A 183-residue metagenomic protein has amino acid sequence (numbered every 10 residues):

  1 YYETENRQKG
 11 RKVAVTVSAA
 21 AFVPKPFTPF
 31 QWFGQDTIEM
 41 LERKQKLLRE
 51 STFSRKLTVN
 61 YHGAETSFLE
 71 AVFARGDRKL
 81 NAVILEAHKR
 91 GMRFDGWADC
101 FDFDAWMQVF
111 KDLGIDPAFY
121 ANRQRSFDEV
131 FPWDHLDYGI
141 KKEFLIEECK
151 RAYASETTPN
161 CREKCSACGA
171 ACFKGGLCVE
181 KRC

Functional and structural regions predicted by a protein language model:
Y1-P26, M40-A64: Conserved C-terminal portion of the radical SAM core fold that forms the substrate/S-adenosylmethionine-binding
A19-A20, F27, D128-W133: Generic secondary-structure boundary/loop-capping signal
P26-P29, L69-E70: Switch/connector loops and helix/strand junctions flanking conserved nucleotide-binding motifs in nucleotide-processing
F30-M40, F73-L80: Short secondary-structure boundary/capping segments
Q45, R49-C183: Radical SAM enzyme core and accessory elements
